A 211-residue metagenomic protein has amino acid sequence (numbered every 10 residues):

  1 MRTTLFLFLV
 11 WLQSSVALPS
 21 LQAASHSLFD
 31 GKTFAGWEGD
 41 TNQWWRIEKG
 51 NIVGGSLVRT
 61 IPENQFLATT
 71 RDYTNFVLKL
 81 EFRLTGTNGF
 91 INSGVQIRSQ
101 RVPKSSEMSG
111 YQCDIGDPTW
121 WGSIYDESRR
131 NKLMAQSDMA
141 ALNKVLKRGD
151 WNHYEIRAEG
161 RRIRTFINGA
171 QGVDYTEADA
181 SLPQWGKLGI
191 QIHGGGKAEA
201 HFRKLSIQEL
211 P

Functional and structural regions predicted by a protein language model:
M1-T4: Positively charged n-region of N-terminal signal peptides that target proteins for export
F6-A17: Bacterial N-terminal signal peptides
L21-P211: Carbohydrate-interacting regions of secretory-pathway proteins
